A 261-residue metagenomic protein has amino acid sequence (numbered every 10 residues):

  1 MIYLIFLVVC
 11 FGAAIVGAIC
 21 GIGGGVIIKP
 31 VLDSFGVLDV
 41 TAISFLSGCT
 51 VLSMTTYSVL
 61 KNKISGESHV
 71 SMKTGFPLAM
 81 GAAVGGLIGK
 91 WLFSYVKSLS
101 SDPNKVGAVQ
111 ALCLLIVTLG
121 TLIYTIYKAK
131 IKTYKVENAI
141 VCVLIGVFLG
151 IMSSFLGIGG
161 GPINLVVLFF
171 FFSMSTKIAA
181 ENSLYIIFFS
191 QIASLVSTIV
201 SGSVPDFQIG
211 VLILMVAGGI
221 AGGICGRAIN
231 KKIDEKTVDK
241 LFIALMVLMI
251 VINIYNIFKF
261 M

Functional and structural regions predicted by a protein language model:
M1-A13, D33-A42, K61-L149, V200-M261: Juxtamembrane transmembrane-helix boundary motif
A14, S44-L52, A83, A180-Q191 (+1 more regions): Transmembrane helix-bundle signature of multi-pass membrane transporters/permeases
I15-G25, S153-G161, I178: Short helix-coil transition sites and intra-membrane helix breaks within transmembrane domains of multi-pass
A18, G150, S154-I158, Q191 (+1 more regions): Residue-level hotspots within the lipid-embedded alpha helices of multi-pass solute transporters
G23-G24, T56, V84, I88 (+2 more regions): Residue positions within transmembrane alpha-helices of multi-pass solute transporters
I28-A42, I163-I178: Interfacial segments of multi-pass membrane proteins
I28-K29, S58-G66, M152-S154, N164-F169 (+1 more regions): Generic transmembrane alpha-helix signature in multi-pass membrane proteins, especially transporters/channels
D39-S47, S71-P77, M174-L184: Membrane-interface alpha-helices at helix entry/exit sites of multi-pass transporters
